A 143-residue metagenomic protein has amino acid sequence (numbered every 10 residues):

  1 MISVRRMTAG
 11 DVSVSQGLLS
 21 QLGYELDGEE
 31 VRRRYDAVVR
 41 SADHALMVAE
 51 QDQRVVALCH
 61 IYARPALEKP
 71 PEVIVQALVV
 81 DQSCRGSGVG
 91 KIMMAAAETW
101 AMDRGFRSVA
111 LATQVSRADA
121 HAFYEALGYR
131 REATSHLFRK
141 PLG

Functional and structural regions predicted by a protein language model:
M1-S3: Extreme N-terminal starter segment of soluble prokaryotic enzymes
R6-P71, Q76, M94-A95, W100 (+1 more regions): Acetyl-CoA-dependent GNAT
M7, L78-V80, T113: Hydrophobic adenine-recognition pocket in adenosine-nucleotide-binding enzymes
V80, G86-T99, A122, A126: Conserved acetyl-CoA-binding loop-helix of GNAT-fold acetyltransferases
M94, A101-T113: Conserved GNAT acetyl-CoA-binding A-motif
L111-A120, R139: Conserved beta-strand-loop-alpha-helix junction that forms the acyl-donor binding cleft
E125-T134: Conserved acetyl-CoA-binding loop of GNAT-fold acetyltransferases
H136-G143: Terminal substrate-recognition subdomain of acyl/acetyltransferases
